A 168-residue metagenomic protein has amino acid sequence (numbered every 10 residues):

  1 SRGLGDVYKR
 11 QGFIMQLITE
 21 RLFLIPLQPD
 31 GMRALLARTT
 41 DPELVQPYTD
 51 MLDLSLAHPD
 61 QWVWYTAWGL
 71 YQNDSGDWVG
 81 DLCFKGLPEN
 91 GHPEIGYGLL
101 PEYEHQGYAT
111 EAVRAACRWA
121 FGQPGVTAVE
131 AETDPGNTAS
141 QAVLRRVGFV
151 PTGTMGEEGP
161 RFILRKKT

Functional and structural regions predicted by a protein language model:
S1-Y8: Short, small-residue-biased leader/transition segments that mark boundaries at the very start of proteins
R2, Q123-P124, V147: Structural motif
K9-E94, L99-E102, A115-W119, Q123 (+3 more regions): GNAT-family acyltransferases
T110, P135-T152: Conserved active-site alpha-helix within GNAT-family acetyltransferase domains
